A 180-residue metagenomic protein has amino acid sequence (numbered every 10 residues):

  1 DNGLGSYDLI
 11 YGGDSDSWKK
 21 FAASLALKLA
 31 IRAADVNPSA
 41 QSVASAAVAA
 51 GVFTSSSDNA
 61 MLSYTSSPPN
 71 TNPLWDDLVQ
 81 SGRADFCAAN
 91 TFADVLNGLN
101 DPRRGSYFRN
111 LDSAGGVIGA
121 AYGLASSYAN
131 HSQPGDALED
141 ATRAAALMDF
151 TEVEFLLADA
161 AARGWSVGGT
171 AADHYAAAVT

Functional and structural regions predicted by a protein language model:
D1-T180: Structured, solvent-exposed acidic/aromatic patches
